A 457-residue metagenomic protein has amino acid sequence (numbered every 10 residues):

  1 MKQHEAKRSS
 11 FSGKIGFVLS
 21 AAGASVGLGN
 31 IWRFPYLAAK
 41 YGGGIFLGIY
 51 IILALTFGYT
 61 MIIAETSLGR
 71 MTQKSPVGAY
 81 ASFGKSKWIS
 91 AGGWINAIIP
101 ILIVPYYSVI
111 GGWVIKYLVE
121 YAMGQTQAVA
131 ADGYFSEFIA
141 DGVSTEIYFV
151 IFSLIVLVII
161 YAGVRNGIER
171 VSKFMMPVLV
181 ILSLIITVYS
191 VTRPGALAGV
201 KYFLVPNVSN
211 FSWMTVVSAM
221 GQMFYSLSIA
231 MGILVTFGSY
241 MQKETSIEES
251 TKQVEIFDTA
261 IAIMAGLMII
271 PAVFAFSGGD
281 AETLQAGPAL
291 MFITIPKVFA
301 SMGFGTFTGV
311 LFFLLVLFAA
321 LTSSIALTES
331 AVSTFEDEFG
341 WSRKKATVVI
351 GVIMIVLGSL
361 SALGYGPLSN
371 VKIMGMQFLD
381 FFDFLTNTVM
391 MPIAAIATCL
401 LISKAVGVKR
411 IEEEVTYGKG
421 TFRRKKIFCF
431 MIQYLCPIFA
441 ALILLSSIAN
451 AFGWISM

Functional and structural regions predicted by a protein language model:
M1-W32, M61-T66, R70-F83, K87-A91 (+2 more regions): Membrane-interface "cap" regions at the ends of multi-pass membrane proteins
K2-H4, G78, G111-A140, M241-E244 (+5 more regions): Helix-loop-helix connectors at the membrane interface of multi-pass transporters/channels
K2-K7, F11, E169, K173-L321 (+1 more regions): Membrane-embedded translocation segments of transport machinery
E5-R8, Y36-Y41, P76-I95, S108-R165 (+5 more regions): Inter-helical loop and helix-membrane interface segments of multi-pass membrane transporters/permeases
S10-A21, I45-I49, K87-I101, I147-F152 (+6 more regions): Select transmembrane alpha-helical segments in multipass membrane proteins
G13-L53, G238, E249-K252, I256-T259 (+2 more regions): Transmembrane helix-boundary motif of multi-pass solute transporters/channels
V104-V129, V180-F203, F274-A275, L357-Y365 (+2 more regions): Hydrophobic alpha-helical segments and their helix-loop junctions in multi-pass secondary transporters
L379-L400, R424-M457: A generic transmembrane alpha-helix motif of multi-pass inner-membrane proteins
